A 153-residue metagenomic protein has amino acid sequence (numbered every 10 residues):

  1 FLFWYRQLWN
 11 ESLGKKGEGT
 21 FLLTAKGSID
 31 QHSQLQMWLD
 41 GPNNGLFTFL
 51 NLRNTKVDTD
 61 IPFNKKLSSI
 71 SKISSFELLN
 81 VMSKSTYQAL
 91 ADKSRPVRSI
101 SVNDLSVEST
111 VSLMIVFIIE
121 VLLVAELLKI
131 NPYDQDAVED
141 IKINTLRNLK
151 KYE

Functional and structural regions predicted by a protein language model:
F1-E153: A SIS-like phosphosugar-recognition module
